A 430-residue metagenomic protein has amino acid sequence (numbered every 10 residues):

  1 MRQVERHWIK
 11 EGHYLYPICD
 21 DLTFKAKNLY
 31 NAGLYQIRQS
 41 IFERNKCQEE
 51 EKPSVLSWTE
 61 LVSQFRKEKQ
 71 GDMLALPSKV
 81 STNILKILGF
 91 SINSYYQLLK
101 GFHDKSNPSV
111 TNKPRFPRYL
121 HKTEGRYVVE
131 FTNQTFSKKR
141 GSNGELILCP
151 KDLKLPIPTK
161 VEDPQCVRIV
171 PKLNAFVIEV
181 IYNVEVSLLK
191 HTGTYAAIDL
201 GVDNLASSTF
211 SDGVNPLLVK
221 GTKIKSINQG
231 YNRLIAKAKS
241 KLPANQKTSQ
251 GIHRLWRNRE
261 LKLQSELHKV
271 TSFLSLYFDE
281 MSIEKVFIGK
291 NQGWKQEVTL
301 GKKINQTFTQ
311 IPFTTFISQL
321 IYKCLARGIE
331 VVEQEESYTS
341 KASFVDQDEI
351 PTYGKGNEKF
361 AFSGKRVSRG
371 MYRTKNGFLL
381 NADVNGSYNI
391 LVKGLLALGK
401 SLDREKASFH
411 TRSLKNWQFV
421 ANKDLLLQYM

Functional and structural regions predicted by a protein language model:
M1-M430: Nucleic-acid substrate recognition interfaces
